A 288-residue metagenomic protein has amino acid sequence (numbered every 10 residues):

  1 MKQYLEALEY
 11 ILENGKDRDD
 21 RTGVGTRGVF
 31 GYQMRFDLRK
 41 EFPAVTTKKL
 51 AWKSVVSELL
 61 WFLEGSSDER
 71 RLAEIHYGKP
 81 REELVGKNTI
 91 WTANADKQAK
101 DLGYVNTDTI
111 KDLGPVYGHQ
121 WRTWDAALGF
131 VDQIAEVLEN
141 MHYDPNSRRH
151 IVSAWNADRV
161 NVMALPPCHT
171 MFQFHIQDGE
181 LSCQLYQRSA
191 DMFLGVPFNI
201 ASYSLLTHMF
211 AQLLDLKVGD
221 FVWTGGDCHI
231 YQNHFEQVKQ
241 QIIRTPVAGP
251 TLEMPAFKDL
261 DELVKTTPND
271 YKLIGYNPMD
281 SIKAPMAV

Functional and structural regions predicted by a protein language model:
M1-V288: Terminal, non-catalytic protein-protein interaction segments that mediate quaternary/complex assembly
